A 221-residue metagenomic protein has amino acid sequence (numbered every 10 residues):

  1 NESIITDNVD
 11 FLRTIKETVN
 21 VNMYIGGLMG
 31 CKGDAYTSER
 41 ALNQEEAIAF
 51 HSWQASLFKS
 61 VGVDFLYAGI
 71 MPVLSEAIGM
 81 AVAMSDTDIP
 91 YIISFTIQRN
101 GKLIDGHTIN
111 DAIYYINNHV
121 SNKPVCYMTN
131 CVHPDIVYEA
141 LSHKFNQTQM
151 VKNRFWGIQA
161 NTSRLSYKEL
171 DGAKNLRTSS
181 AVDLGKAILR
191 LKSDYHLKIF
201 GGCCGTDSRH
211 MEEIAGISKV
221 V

Functional and structural regions predicted by a protein language model:
N1-V221: Domain-level signal for soluble alpha/beta catalytic cores
